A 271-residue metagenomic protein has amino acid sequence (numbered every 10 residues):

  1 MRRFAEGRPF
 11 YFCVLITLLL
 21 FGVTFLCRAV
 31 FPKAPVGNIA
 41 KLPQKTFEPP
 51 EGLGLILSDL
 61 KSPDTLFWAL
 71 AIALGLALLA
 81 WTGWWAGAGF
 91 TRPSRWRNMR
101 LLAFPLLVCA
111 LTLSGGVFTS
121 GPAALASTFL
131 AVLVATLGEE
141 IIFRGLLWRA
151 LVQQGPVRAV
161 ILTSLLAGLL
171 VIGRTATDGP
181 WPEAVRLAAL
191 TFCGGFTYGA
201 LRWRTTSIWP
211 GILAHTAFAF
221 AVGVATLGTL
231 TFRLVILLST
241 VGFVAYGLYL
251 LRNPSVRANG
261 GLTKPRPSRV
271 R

Functional and structural regions predicted by a protein language model:
M1-A86, F196, R202-W203, A221-R271: N-terminal, membrane-interfacial amphipathic/helix-forming hydrophobic leader that caps and precedes the first
R8-T24, N98-A110, L162-L166: Alpha-helical transmembrane segments
V36-L42, T46-L60, D64-L66, L76-I141 (+4 more regions): Juxtamembrane helix-loop-helix connectors linking adjacent transmembrane helices in multi-pass membrane enzymes
P122-P265: Transmembrane helix-loop-helix hairpins at the membrane interface of multi-pass integral membrane proteins
